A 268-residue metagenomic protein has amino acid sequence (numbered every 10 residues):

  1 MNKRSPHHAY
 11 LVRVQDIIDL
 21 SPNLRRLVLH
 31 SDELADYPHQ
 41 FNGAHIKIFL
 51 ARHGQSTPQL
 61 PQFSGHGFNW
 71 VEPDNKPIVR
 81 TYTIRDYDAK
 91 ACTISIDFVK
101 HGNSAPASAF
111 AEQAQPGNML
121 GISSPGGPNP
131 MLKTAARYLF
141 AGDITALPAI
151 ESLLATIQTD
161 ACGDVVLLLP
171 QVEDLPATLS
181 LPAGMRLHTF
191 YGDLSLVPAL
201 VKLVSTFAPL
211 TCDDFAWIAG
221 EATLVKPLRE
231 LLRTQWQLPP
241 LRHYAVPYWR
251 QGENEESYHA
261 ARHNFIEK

Functional and structural regions predicted by a protein language model:
M1-K268: Extended, composition-driven regions rather than compact fold-specific motifs
